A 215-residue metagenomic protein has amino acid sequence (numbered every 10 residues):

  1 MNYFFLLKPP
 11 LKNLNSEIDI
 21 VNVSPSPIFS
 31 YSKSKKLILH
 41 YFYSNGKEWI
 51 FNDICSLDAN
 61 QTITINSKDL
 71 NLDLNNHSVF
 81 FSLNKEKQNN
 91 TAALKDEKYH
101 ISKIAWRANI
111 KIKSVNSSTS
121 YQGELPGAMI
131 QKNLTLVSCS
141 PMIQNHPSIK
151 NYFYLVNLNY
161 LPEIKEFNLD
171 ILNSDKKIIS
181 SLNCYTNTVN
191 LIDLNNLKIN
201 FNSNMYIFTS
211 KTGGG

Functional and structural regions predicted by a protein language model:
M1-G215: Gly/Pro-rich, tryptophan- and cysteine-flecked surface segments typical of secreted/extracellular proteins
